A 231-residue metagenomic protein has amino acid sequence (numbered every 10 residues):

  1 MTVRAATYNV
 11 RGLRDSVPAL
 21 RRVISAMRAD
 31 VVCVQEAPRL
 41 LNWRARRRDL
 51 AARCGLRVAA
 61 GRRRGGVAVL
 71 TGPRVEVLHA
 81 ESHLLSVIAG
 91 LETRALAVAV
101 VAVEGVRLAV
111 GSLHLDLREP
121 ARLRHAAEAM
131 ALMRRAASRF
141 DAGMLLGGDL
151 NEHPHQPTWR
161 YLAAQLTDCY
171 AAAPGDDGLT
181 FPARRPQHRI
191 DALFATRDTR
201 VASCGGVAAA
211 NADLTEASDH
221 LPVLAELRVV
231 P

Functional and structural regions predicted by a protein language model:
M1-R53, V67-A68, R228-P231: N-terminal, active-site-proximal structural segment of metallo-dependent hydrolase catalytic domains
T2-G12, H79-E81, V98, R107-L117: Active-site-proximal beta-strand elements of phosphoester/diester hydrolases
T7, V67-V69, L96-V100, S112 (+3 more regions): Conserved hydrophobic/aromatic beta-strand scaffold that supports enzyme active sites
V10, A37, L113-L115, G148-L150 (+1 more regions): Active-site metal-binding loops of divalent metal-dependent hydrolases
D30-V31, L108, G143-L145, D168 (+1 more regions): Short, Asp-centered acidic motifs that coordinate Mg2+ and/or phosphate in catalytic or ligand-binding sites
V31, E36-R107, S203-V207: Structured beta-strand-rich core segments of catalytic domains in phosphoester-bond hydrolases
V75, A80-S82, V87-I88, R135-D141 (+1 more regions): Metal-dependent phosphoester-hydrolase catalytic domains
V98-A102, A109, L123-L150, T158: His/acidic metal-ligating clusters that form di-metal
